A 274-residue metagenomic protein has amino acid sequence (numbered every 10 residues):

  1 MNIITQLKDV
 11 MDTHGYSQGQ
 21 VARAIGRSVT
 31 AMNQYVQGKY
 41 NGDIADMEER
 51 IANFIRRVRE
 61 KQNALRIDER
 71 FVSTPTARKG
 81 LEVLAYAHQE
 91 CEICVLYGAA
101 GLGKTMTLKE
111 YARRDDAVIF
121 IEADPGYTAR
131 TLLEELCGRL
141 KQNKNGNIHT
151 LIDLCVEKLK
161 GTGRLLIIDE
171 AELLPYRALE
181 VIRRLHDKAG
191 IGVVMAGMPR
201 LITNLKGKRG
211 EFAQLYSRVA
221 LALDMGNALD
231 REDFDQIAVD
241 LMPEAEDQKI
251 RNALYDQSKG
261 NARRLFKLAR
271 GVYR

Functional and structural regions predicted by a protein language model:
M1-E90, R274: A short, basic N-terminal segment
H88-E110, D124-P125: Walker A/P-loop nucleotide-binding motif
V95-A100, L185-F212: Sensor-1/coupling segment of RecA-like P-loop NTPase cores
I121-P125, N204-R209, A220-E232: Conserved AAA+ ATPase "SRH/arginine-finger" region at the nucleotide-binding site
R130-G146: Conserved NTP-binding/hydrolysis module of P-loop NTPases
V156-A178, I182-K188, G192-V193: Conserved P-loop NTPase "ATPase switch" module shared by AAA+ and STAND
D224-I250: Conserved small helical "lid"/interfacial subdomain of P-loop NTPases
Q257-Y273: The conserved phosphate-sensing helix
